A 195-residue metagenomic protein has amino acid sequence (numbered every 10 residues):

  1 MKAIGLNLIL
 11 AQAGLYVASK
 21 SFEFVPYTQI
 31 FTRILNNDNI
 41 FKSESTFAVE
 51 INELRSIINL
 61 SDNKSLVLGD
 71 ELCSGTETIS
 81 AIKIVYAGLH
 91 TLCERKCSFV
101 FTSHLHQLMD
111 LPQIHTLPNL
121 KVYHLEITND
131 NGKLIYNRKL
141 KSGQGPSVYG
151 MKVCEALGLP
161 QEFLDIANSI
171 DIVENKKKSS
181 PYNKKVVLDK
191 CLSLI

Functional and structural regions predicted by a protein language model:
M1-I195: ATPase nucleotide-binding head domains, primarily ABC-like/P-loop NTPase cores
